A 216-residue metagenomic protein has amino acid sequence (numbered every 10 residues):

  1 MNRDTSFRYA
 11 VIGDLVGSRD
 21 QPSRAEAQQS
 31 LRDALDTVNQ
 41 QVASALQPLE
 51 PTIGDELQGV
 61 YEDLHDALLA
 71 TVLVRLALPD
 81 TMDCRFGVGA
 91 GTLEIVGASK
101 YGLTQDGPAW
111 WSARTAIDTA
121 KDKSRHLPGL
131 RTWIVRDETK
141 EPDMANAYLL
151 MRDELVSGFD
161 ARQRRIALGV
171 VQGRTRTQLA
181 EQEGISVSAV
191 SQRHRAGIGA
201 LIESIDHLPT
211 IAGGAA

Functional and structural regions predicted by a protein language model:
M1-A216: Regulatory and interdomain segments flanking nucleotide-handling catalytic cores in signaling/defense enzymes
